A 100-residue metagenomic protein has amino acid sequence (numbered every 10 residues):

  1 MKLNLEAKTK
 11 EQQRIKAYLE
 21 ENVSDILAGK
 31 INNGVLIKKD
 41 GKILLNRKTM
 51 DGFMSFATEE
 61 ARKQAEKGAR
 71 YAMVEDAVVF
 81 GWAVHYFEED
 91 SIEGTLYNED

Functional and structural regions predicted by a protein language model:
K2-R62: Charged, amphipathic alpha-helical linker/scaffold segments
K67-D100: Long, highly charged low-complexity segments enriched in Glu/Asp and Lys/Arg with interspersed Ser/Thr
